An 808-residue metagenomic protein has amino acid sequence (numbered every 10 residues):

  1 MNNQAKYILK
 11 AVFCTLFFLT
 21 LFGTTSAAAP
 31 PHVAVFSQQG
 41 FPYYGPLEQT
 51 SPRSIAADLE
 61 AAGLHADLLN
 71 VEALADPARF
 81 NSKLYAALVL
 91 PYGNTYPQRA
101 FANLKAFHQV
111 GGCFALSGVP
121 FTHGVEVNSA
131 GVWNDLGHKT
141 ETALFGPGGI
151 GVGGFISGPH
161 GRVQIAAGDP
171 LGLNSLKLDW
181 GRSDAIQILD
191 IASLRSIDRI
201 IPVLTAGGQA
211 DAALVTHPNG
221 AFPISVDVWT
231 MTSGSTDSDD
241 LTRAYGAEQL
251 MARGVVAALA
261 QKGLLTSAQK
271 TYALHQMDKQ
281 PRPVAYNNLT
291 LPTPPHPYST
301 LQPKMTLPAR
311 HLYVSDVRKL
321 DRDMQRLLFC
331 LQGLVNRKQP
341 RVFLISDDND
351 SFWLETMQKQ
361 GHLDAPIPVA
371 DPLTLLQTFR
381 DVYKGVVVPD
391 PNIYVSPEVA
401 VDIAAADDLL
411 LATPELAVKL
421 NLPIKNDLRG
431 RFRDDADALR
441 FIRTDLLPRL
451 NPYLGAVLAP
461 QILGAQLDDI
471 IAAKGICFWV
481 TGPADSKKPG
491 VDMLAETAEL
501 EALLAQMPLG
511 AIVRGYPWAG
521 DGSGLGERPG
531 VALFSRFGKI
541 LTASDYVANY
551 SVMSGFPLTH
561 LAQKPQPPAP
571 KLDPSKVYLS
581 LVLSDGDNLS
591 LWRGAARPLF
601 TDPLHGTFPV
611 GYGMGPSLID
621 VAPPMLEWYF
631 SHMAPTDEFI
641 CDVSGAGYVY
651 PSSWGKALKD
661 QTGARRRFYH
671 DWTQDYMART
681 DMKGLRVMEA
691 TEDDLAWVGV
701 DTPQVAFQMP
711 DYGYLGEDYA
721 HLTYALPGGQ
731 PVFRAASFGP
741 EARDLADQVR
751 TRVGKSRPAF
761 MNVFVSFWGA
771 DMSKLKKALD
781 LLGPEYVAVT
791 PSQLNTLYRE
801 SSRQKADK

Functional and structural regions predicted by a protein language model:
A11-G23: Bacterial N-terminal signal peptides
A29-S37, P46, R53-A61, F80 (+3 more regions): Extracellular ligand-binding/catalytic regions of CAZymes and related secreted enzymes and adhesion modules
A34-V35, Y43-N128: Helical hinge/lid and interdomain linker segments adjacent to catalytic or ligand-binding clefts that mediate domain
T95-D179: A glycine-rich, often tryptophan-bearing local segment used as a flexible ligand/cofactor-contacting loop or short
G146-T236: Catalytic beta-strand/loop cores that center a nucleophilic Ser/Cys/Thr and support acyl-enzyme chemistry
I224-D227, L500, L504-L509, V513-Y516 (+5 more regions): Catalytic grooves of carbohydrate-active enzymes
D278-P557: Preference for solvent-exposed, low-hydrophobicity sequence contexts
A548-F630: Active-site beta->alpha N-cap acidic-glycine motif
